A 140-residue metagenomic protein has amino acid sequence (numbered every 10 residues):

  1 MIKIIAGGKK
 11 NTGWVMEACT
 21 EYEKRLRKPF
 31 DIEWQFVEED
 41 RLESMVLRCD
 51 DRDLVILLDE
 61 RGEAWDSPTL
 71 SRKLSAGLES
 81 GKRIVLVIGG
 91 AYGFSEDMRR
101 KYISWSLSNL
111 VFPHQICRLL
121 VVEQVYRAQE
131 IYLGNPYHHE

Functional and structural regions predicted by a protein language model:
M1-Y22, L26: N-terminal beta1-alpha1 ligand-phosphate binding loop
I5, E33-Q35, W105: General small-molecule cofactor/ligand-binding pocket signal
I5-G7, L58, V87: Short hydrophobic segments within beta-strands
K10, E60-E63, G90-G93: Short glycine-rich anion-binding loops that position phosphate/pyrophosphate groups of nucleotides and phosphorylated
M16-T20, S67-S71, R118: Conserved strand-to-helix beginnings and helix N-cap segments that scaffold or border functional pockets
R27-V85: S-adenosyl-L-methionine/SAH cofactor-binding core of RNA-modifying enzymes
D66-S95, K101-F112: Catalytic beta-strand/loop module used to bind and position nucleotide/cofactor moieties in cofactor-attachment
E96-H139: Structured adenosyl-cofactor binding patch, chiefly the S-adenosyl-L-methionine
